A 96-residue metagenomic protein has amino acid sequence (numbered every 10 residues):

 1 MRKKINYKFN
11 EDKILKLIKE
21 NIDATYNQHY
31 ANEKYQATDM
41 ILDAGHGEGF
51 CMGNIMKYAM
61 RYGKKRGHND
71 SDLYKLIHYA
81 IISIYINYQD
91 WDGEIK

Functional and structural regions predicted by a protein language model:
M1-K96: Intrinsically disordered, low-complexity regulatory regions that flank transcription factor DNA-binding cores
